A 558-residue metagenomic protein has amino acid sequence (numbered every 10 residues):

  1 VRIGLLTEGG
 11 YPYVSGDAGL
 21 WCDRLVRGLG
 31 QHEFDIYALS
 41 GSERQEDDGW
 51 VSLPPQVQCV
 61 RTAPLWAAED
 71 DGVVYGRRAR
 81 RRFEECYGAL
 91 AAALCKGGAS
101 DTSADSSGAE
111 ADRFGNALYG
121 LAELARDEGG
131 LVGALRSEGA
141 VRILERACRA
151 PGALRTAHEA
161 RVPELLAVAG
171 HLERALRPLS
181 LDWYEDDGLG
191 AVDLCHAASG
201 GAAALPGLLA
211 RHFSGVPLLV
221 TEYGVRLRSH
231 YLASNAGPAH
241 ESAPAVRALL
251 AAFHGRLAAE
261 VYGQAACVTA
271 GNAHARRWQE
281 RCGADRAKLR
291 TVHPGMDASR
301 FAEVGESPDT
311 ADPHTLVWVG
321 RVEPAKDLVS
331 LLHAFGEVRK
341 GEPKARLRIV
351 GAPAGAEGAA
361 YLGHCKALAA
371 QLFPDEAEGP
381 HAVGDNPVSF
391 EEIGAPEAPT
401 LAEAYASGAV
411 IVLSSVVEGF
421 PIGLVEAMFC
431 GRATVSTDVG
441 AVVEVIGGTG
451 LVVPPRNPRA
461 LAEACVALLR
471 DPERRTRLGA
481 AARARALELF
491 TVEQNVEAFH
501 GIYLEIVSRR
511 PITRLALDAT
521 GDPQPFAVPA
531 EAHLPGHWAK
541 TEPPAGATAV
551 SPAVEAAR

Functional and structural regions predicted by a protein language model:
S242-P244, L362-P399: Nucleotide-activated donor-binding/catalytic signature segment of Leloir-type glycosyltransferases, i.e., the conserved
R300-E337, R346-P353: Conserved donor-binding/catalytic core segment of Leloir-type glycosyltransferases
A402-G408: Short alpha-helical donor nucleotide-sugar binding micro-motif in glycosyltransferases
V416: Aromatic "clamp/platform" in nucleotide-sugar-dependent glycosyltransferases that forms part of the donor/acceptor
A433-S436: Short hydrophobic beta-strand element within catalytic cores of glycosyltransferases and related nucleotide-activated
V439-V452: Short acidic/histidine- and often glycine-rich active-site loop of Leloir-type glycosyltransferases that engages
L451-P458, A467-E473: Conserved acidic donor-binding segment of nucleotide-sugar-dependent glycosyltransferases
A460, R474-L489, N495-E505, L515-A519: A short, well-ordered alpha-helix in the C-terminal region of glycosyltransferases
